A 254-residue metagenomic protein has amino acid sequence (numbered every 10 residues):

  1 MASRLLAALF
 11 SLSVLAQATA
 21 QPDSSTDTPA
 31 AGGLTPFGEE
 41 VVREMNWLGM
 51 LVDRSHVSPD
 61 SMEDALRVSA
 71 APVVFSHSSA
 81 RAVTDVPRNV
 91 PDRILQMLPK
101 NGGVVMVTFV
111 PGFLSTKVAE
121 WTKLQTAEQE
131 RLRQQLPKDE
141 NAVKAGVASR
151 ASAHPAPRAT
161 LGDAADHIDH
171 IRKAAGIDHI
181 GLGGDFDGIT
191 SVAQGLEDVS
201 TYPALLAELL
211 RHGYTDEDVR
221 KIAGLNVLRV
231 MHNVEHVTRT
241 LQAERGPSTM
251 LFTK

Functional and structural regions predicted by a protein language model:
A7-V14: Bacterial N-terminal signal peptides
T19-P22, V57-D64, A80-V83, G112-S115 (+1 more regions): Active-site environment of divalent metal-dependent phosphoester hydrolases
T26-V74, P87-G103, D163-D178: Histidine/acidic residue-rich metal-binding segments in metalloenzymes
V52, H77, V105, D185 (+1 more regions): Conserved, mostly hydrophobic/aromatic
P91-G146: Aromatic-lined glycan-binding groove of carbohydrate-active enzymes
V107-G112, A175-E197: Short acidic/histidine-rich active-site segments
K144-G162, D166-D169, D216-M231: C-terminal helical cap
E197-K254: Mid-to-C-terminal alpha-helical segments outside catalytic/metal-binding sites
